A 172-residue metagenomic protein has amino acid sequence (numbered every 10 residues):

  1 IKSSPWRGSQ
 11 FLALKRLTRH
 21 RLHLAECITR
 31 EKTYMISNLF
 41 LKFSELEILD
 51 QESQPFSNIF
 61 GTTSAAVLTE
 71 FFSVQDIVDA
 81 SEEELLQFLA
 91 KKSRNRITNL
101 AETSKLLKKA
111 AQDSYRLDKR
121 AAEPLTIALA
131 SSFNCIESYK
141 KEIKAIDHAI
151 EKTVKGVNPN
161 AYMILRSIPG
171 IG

Functional and structural regions predicted by a protein language model:
I1-I171: A detector of single, family-specific signature residues that are central to catalytic or substrate-handling motifs
